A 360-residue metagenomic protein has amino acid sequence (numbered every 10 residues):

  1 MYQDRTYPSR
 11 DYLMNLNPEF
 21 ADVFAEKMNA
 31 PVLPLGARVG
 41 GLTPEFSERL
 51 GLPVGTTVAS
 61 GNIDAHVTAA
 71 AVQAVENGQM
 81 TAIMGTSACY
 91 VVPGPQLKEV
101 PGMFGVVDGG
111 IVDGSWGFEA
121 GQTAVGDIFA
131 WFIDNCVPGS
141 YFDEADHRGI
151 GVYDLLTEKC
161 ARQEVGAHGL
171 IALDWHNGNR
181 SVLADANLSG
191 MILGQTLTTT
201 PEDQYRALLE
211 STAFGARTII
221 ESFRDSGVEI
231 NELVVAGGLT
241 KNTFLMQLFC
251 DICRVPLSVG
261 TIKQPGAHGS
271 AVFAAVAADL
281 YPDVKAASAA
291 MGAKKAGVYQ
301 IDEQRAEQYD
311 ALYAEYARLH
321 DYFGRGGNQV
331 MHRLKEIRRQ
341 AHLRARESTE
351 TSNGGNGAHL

Functional and structural regions predicted by a protein language model:
Y2-Y7, L33-P44, A59-S60, V92-L360: Glycine/Thr-rich phosphate-binding loops that ligate phosphate moieties of nucleotide and other phosphorylated ligands
D11-A25, E48-L50, I219-N231: Phosphate/pyrophosphate-binding loops at sites that engage ATP/ADP/AMP, CoA/4′-phosphopantetheine, polyphosphate
D22-N29, E48-L50, T196-D203: Gly-rich Lys/Arg/Thr-decorated short loops/hinges at beta-loop-alpha junctions or inter-strand turns that position
T43-L52, N62-Q79: Conserved phosphate-binding catalytic cores of ATP/NTP-utilizing and phosphoryl-transfer enzymes
V54-V58: The feature identifies polytopic integral membrane transport proteins across all domains of life
V67-A71, A88-V92, A172: Short beta-strand scaffold segments in enzyme catalytic cores
A82: Conserved active-site beta-strand element of glycosyltransferases/polysaccharide synthases
